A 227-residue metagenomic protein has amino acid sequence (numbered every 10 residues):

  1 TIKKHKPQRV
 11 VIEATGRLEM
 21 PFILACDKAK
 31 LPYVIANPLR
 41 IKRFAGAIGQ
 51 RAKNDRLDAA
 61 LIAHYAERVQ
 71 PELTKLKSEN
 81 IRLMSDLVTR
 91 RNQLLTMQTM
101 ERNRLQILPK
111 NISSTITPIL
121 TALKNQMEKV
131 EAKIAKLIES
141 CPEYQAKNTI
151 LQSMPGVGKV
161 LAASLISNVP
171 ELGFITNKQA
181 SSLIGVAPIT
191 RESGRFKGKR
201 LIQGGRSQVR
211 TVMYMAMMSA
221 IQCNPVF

Functional and structural regions predicted by a protein language model:
P7-L18, A122: Short glycine-rich phosphate-binding loop at a beta-alpha junction
V10-A14, D58, I62, L94 (+3 more regions): Short, conserved catalytic/metal-binding motifs centered on acidic residues
T15, L39, A187: Anionic group-transfer/hydrolysis microenvironments
R17, R40-K42, F196: Positions that flank functional sites
L24-K28, V34-M154: Long, charge-rich intrinsically disordered scaffolds of nucleic-acid metabolism proteins
K159, A163-F227: Phosphate-backbone recognition surface of nucleic-acid-processing proteins
